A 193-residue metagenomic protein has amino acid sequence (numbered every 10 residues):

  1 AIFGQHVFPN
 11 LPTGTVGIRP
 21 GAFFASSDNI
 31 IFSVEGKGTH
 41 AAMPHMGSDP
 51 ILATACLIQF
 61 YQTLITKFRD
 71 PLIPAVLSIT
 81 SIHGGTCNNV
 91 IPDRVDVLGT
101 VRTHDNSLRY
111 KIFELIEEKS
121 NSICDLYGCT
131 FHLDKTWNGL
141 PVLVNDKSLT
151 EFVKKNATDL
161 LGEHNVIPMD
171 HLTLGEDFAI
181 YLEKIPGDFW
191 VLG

Functional and structural regions predicted by a protein language model:
A1-I82, T86-P92, G175-E176: Histidine/acidic-residue-rich, glycine-tolerant segments that coordinate divalent metal ions
Q5, K37, L57-F68, G85 (+4 more regions): Change "in soluble alpha/beta enzymes" to "in soluble alpha/beta proteins
G21-N29, E35-G38, G47-P50, S107-L161: Metal-dependent peptidase/peptidase-like ectodomains
H40, T54, G99, V153 (+1 more regions): Divalent metal-coordination and catalytic microenvironments
T66-V76, D125-D134, E163-H171: Flexible, glycine/charged-enriched surface loops at secondary-structure junctions
C87-P92, L140-F152, D177-K184: Short glycine/threonine-rich loop-to-helix capping motif typified by GTGT followed within a few residues by an Asp-Pro
N88-E114: A conserved active-site cap/scaffold subdomain adjacent to cofactor or substrate pockets
V166-G193: Zn-dependent metallopeptidase/amidohydrolase metal-coordination segment
